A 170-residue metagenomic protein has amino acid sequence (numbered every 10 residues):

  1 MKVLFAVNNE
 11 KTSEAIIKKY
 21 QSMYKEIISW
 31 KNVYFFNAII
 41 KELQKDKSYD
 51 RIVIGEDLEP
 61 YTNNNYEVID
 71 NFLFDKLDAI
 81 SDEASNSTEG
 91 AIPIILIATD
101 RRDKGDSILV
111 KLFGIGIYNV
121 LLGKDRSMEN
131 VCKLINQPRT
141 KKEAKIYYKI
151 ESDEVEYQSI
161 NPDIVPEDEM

Functional and structural regions predicted by a protein language model:
M1-V165: Long, basic/Gly/Ser/Thr-rich N-terminal segments that mediate initial subcellular attachment or targeting
E167-M170: Walker A/P-loop phosphate-binding motif and the immediately C-terminal alpha-helix
